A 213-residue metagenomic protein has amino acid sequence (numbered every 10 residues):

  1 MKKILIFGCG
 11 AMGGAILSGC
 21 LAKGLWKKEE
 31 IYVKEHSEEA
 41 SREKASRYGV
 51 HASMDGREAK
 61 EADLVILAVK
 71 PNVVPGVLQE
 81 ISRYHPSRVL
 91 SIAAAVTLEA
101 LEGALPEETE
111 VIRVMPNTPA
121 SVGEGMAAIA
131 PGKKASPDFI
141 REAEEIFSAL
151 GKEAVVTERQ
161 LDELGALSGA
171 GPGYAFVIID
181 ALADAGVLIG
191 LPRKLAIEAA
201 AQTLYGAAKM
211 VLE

Functional and structural regions predicted by a protein language model:
M1-M54, E124, V187-I189: NAD(P)+-binding Rossmann beta1-loop-alpha1 motif at the extreme N-terminus of oxidoreductases
K2, E29, V50, S87-R88 (+2 more regions): A structural micro-motif
I4-I6, V65, L90, A143: Hydrophobic packing within well-folded, soluble alpha/beta domains
G14, S18-A22, S46, Q79 (+3 more regions): Short, well-ordered alpha-helices that flank and scaffold nucleotide-derived cofactor binding pockets
I31, S41, V74, P192-A199: Small-residue helix-packing motif on alpha-helices
E38, R47-Y48, G56-I129: Rossmann-like NAD(P)(H) cofactor-binding subdomain of soluble oxidoreductases
A100-E110, M126-L164, F176-E213: Internal alpha-helical scaffold of NAD(P)-dependent oxidoreductase catalytic cores
G171: Aromatic-residue-lined binding/catalytic grooves and analogous aromatic/hydrophobic interfacial grooves in multimeric
